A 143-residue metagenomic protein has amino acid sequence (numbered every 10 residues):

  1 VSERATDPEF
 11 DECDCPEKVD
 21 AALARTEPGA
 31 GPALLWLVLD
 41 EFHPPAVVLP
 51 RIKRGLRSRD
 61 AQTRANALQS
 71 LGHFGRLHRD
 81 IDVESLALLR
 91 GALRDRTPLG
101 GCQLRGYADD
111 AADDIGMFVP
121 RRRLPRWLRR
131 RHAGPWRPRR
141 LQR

Functional and structural regions predicted by a protein language model:
V1-P32: N-terminal "cap/leader" segments of large eukaryotic alpha-helical scaffolds
F10-A21, H43-G55, R79-R94, R121-P125: Amphipathic alpha-helical scaffolding segments comprising HEAT/armadillo-like alpha-solenoid repeats
R25-E27, R59-D60, R96-G101: Short inter-helical turns and helix N-cap capping residues of alpha-solenoid HEAT/ARM repeat scaffolds
A30-G31, R64, G101, R105: Residue-level detector of extended alpha-helical repeat arrays and alpha-solenoid scaffolds
G31-W36, L68, D109: Hydrophobic core positions within HEAT/HEAT-like alpha-solenoid repeats
V38, G72-H73, D113-G116: Structural signature of alpha-helical solenoid repeat scaffolds
Q62-A87: Mid-chain, well-packed structural core segment of small domains
R96-R143: Eukaryotic acidic, Ser/Thr-rich intrinsically disordered low-complexity regions
